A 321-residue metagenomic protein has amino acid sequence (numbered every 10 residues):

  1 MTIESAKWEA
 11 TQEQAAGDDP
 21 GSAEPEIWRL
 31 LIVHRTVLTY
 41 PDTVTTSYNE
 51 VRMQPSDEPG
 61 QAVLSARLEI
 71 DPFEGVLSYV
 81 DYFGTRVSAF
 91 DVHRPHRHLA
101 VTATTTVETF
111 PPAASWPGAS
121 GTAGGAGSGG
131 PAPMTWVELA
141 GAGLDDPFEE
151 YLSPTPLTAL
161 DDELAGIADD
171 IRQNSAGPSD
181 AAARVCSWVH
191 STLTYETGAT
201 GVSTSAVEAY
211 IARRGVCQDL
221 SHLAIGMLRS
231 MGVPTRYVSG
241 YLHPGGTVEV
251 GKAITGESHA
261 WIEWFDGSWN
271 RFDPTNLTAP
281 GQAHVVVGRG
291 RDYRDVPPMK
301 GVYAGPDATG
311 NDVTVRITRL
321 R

Functional and structural regions predicted by a protein language model:
M1-W136: Intrinsically disordered, low-complexity N-terminal segments that are enriched in acidic
I3-E4, S187, D219-T309: Hydrophobic/aromatic-rich core segments of domains that either
P25, Y210-R214, G251: Alpha-helix N-cap/helix-initiation motif
W28, H34, N49, A66 (+6 more regions): Structural beta-strand/beta-sheet cores of well-ordered domains, especially the beta-sheet scaffolds that support
T36, T200, T275: Ser/Thr-centric signal marking residues that sit in or immediately flank functional binding/regulatory motifs
D42, T46, M53, I70-P72 (+12 more regions): Generic structural "secondary-structure junction" signal
A126-G215, L223, S230-M231, Y293 (+2 more regions): Secondary-structure boundary elements
